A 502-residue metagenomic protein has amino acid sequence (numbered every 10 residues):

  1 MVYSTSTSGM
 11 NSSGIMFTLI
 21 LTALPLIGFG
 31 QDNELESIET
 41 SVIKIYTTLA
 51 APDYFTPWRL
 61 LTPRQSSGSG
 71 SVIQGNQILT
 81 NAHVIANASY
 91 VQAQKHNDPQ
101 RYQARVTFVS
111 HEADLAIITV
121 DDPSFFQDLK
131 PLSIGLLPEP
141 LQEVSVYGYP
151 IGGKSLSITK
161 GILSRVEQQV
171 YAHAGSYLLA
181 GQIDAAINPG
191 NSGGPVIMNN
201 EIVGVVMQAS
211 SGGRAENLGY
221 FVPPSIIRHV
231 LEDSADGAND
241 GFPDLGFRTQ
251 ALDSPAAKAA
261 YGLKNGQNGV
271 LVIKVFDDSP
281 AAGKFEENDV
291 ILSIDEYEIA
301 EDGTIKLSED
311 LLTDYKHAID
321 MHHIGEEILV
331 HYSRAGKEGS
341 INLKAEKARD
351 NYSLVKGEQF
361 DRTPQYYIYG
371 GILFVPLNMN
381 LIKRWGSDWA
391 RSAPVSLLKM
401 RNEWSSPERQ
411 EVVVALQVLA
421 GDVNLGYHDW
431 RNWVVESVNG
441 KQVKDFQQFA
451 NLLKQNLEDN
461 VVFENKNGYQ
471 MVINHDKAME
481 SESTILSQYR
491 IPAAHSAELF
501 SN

Functional and structural regions predicted by a protein language model:
M1-S12: N-terminal secretory signal peptides that target proteins for export/translocation
G14-P25: Bacterial N-terminal signal peptides
D32, P52-G75, N81, Q100-Q103 (+6 more regions): A conserved glycine-rich beta-strand in the N-terminal activation segment of trypsin-fold
S41-T47, P52-D53, R59, D121-P131 (+5 more regions): Active-site region of chymotrypsin-like
T48, R59, Q74, A82 (+5 more regions): C-terminal recognition in membrane/secretory proteostasis and scaffolding
A50, V109-A113, S164-A172, L252-S254 (+1 more regions): Short, conserved beta-turn/loop elements at beta-strand boundaries and strand-helix junctions
S67, N81-A86, G148, S164-R165 (+5 more regions): Short beta->alpha transition motifs characteristic of CBS
Q74-L156, P189, G339-S340: Conserved active-site neighborhood of the chymotrypsin/trypsin-like protease fold
